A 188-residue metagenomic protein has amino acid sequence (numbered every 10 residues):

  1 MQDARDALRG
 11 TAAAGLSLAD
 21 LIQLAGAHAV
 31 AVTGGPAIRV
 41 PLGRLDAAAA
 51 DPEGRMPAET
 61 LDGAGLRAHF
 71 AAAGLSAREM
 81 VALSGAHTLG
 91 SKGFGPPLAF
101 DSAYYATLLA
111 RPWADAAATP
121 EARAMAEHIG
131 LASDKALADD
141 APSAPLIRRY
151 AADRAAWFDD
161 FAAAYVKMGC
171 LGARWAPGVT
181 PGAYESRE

Functional and structural regions predicted by a protein language model:
M1-E188: Catalytic cores of secreted/periplasmic or lumenal enzymes
